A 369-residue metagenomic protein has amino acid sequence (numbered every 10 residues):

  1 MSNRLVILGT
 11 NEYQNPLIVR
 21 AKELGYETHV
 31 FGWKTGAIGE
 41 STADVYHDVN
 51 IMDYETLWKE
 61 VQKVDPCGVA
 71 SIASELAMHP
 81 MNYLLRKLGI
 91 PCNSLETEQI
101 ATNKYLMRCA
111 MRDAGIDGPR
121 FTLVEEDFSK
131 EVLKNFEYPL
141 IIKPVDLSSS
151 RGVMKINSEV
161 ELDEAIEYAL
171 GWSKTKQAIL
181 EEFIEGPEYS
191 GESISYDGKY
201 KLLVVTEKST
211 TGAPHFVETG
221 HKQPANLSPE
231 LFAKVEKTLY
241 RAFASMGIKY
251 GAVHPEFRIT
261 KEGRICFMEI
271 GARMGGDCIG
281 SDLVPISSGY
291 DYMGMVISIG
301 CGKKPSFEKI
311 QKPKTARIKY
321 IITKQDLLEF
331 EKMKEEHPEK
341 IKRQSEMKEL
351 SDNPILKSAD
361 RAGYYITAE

Functional and structural regions predicted by a protein language model:
M1-E96, G302-S306, L350-D352, A368-E369: ATP-binding N-terminal substructure of ATP-dependent carboxylate-amine bond-forming enzymes
S94-Y105: A short, structured active-site edge motif that brings together acidic residues
N103-I179, E185, D197, A225-K237 (+1 more regions): Active-site nucleotide/adenylate-binding loops and adjacent lid/helix of ATP-dependent enzymes
D113, K130, M295-E369: Peripheral (often C-terminal) accessory segments that flank ATP-dependent C-N-forming ligase machineries
S150, G271-S287, M347-L350: Glycine-rich phosphate/pyrophosphate-binding beta-alpha loops
A169-Q177, E182-A225, A233-F267, G271-G280 (+2 more regions): Phosphate-binding core of ATP-grasp and ATP-grasp-like enzymes
D282-S298: Gly/Ser/Thr-rich active-site loops/lids in small-molecule metabolic enzymes that frequently grip phosphoryl groups
